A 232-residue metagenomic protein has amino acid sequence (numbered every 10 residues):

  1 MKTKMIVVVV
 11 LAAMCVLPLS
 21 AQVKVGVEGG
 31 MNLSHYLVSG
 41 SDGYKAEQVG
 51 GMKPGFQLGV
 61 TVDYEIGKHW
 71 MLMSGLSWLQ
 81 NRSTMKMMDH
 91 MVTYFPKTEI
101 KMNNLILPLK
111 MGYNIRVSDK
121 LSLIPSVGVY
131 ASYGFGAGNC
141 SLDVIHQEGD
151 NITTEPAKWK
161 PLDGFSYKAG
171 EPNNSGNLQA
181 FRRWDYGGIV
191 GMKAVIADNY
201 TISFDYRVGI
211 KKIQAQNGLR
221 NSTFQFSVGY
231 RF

Functional and structural regions predicted by a protein language model:
A21-V23, K68-H69, R116-S122, G138: Short loop/turn motifs that connect adjacent beta-strands in outer-membrane beta-barrel proteins
V23, W70-L72, L121, A194 (+1 more regions): Repeated loop/turn-to-beta-strand initiation elements of outer-membrane beta-barrel proteins
K24, R220-F232: Outer-membrane beta-barrel "beta-signal"
V27-G29, S74-L76, L109, P125-V127 (+3 more regions): Membrane-embedded beta-strand positions of outer-membrane beta-barrel proteins
M31-H35, W78-R82, I106-P108, I115 (+3 more regions): Transmembrane beta-strands of outer-membrane beta-barrel pores
Y36-K53, N81-N104, G134-R183, K212 (+1 more regions): Extracellular/periplasm-exposed beta-strand and loop segments of Gram-negative cell-envelope proteins, dominated by
M52-F56, K101-L107, L121, W184-G188 (+1 more regions): Residues that define the transmembrane beta-barrel architecture of outer-membrane proteins
Y64-K68, I115-D119, I196-D198, F232: Outer-membrane beta-barrel strand-turn architecture
